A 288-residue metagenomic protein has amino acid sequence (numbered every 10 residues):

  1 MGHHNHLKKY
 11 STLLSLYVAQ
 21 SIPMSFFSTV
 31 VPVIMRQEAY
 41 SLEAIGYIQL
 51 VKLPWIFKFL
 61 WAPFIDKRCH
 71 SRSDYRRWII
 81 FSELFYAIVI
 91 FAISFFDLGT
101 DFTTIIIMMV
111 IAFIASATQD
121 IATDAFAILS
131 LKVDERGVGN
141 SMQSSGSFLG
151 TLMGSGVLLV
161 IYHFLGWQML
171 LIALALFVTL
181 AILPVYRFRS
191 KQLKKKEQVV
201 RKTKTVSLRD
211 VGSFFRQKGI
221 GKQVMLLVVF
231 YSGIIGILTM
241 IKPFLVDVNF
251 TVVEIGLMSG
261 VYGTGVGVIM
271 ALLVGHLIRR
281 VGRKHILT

Functional and structural regions predicted by a protein language model:
M1-L7, S190-M225: Juxtamembrane intracellular "pre-TM" segments in multi-pass secondary transporters
G2-W55, G221-V248, G256: Helix-loop boundary and gating motifs at the non-cytosolic
W55-K58, G137-Y162: Glycine-rich segments within core transmembrane alpha-helices of 12-TM secondary carriers
F57-S73, I269-R283: Helix-to-loop junctions at the C-terminal end of transmembrane segments in multipass secondary transporters
P63-C69, S94, T151-M169, H276: Transmembrane alpha-helix termini and helix-breaking/packing motifs in multi-pass membrane transporters
I80-T100: C-terminal ends and interior cores of transmembrane alpha-helices in multi-pass membrane transporters/permeases
F81-A87, Q168-R187: Symmetry-related core transmembrane helices of the 12-TM Major Facilitator Superfamily/SLC fold
V110-G146: Cytoplasmic helix-loop-helix junction between adjacent transmembrane helices in 12-TM secondary transporters
